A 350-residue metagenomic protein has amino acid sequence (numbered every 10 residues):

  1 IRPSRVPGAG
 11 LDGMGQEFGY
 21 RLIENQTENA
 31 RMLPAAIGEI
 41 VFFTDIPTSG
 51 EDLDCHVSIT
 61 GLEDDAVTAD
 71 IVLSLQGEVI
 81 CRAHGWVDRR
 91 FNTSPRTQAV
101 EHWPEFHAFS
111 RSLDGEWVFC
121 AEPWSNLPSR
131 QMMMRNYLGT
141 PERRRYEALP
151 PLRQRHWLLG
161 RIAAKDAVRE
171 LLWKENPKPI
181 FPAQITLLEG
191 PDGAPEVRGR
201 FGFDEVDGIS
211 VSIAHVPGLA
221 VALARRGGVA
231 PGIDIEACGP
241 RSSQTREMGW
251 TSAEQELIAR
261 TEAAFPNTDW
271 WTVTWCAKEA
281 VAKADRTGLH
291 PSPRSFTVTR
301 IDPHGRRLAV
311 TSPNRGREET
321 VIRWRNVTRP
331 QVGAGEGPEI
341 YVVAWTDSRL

Functional and structural regions predicted by a protein language model:
I1-H107: C-terminal active-site-capping segments
E105-L350: Core catalytic alpha/beta fold that binds nucleotide/phospho-ligands
